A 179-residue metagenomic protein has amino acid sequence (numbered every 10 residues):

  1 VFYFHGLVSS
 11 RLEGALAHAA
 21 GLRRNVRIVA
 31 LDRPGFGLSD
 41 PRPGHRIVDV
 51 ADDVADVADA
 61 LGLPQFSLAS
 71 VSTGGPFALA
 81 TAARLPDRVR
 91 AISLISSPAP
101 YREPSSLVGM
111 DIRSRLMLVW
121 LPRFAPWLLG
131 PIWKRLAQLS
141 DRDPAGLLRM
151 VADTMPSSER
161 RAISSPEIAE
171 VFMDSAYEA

Functional and structural regions predicted by a protein language model:
V1-L38: Conserved HGGG/HGGXW glycine-rich cap/lid loop of the alpha/beta-hydrolase fold
E13-G14, S39-G44, S105: Conserved catalytic-core motifs of eukaryotic protein kinase domains, centered on the activation segment
H18-L22, H45-V48, M110-D111: Glycine-rich, phosphate-binding/catalytic loops in enzymes
A20, V57, T81: Hydrophobic/aromatic ligand-binding patch that stacks against planar heteroaromatic rings of cofactors or nucleotides
V48-S67: Conserved acidic catalytic loop of the alpha/beta-hydrolase fold
P64-G109: Conserved hydrolase catalytic core segment
I92-K134: Flexible "cap/lid" loop of the alpha/beta hydrolase fold
I112-S114, R123-A179: Alpha/beta-hydrolase
